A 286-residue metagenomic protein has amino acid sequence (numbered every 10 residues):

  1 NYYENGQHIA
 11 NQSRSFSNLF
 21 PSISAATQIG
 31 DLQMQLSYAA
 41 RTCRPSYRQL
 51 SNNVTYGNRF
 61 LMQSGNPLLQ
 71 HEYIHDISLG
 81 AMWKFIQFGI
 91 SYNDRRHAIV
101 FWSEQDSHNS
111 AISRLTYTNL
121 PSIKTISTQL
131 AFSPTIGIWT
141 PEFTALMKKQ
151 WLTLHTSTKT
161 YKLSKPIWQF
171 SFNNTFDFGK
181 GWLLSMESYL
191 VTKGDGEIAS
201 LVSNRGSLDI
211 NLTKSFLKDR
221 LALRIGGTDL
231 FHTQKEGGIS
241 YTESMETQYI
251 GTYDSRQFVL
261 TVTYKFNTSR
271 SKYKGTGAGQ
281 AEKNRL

Functional and structural regions predicted by a protein language model:
N1, L36-A40, A81-W83, F88-D94 (+5 more regions): Transmembrane beta-barrel strands of outer-membrane/channel proteins
N1-Q28, T140-E142, L146-K149, F170-G194: Surface-exposed extracellular loop regions of Gram-negative outer-membrane beta-barrel proteins
N11-R14, T42-R96, S113-L130, Y253-R256: Outer-membrane beta-barrel signature, preferentially recognizing the C-terminal barrel domain of Gram-negative
I23-T27, I77-W83, T128-P134, M147 (+4 more regions): Residues on the lipid-exposed face of transmembrane beta-strands in outer-membrane beta-barrel proteins
D31-M34, F85-I90, I138-F143, K180-M186 (+3 more regions): Repeated loop/turn-to-beta-strand initiation elements of outer-membrane beta-barrel proteins
Q70, Q87-T144, T153-N173: Outer membrane beta-barrel strand-and-loop segments of large Gram-negative receptors, especially TonB-dependent
M147-L152, F170-F216, T228-F231, I239-S240 (+1 more regions): C-terminal beta-barrel architecture of Gram-negative outer-membrane proteins
F216-L286: C-terminal beta-signal and adjacent terminal beta-strands/loops of Gram-negative outer-membrane beta-barrel proteins
